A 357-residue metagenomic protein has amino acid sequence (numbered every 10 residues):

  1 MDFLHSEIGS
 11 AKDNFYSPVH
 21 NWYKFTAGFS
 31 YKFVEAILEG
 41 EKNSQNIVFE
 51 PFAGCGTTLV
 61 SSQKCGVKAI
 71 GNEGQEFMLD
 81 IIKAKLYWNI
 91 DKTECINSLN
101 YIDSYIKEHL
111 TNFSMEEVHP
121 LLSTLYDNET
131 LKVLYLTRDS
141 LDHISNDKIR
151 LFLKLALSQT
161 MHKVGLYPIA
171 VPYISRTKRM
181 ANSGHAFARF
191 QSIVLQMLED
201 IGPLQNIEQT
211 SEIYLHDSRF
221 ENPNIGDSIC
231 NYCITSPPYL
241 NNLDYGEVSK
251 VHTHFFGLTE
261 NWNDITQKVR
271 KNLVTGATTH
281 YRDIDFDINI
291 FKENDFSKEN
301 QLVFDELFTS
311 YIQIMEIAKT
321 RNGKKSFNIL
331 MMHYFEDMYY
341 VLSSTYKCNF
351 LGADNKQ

Functional and structural regions predicted by a protein language model:
M1-N43: S-adenosyl-L-methionine
V34, N46-Q63, A69-E76, L153 (+2 more regions): Conserved proline-anchored active-site loop of SAM-dependent methyltransferases that bridges a beta-strand
S44, L258-W262, N349-D354: Short glycine-dipeptide loop
F77-S140, V251-D295: Conserved phosphoryl-transfer catalytic core
L131-T235, L240-K250: SAM-dependent nucleic-acid methyltransferase catalytic core
F152-A156, V164, T266-G323: Extended, charge-rich helix/loop segments that form flexible, surface "patches" used to engage negatively charged
R321-M332: Surface-exposed cleft-lining segments at the edges of enzyme active sites
F335-L351: A short glycine-rich, Lys/Arg-flanked "PGG" loop and its adjoining helix->strand segment in the class I
